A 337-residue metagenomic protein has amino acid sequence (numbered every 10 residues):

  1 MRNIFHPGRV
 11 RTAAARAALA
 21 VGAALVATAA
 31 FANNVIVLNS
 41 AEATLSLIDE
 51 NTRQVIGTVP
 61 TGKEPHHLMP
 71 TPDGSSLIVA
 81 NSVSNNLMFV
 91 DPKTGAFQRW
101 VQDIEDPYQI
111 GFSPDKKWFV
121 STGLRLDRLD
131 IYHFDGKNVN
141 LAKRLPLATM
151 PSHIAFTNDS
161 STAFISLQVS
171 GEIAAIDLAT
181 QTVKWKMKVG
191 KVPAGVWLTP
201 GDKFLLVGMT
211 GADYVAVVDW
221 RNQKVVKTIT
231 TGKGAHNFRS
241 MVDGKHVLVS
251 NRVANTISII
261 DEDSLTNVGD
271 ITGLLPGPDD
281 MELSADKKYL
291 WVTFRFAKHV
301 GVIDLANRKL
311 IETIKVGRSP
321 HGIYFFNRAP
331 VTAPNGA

Functional and structural regions predicted by a protein language model:
R2-F31: Gram-negative bacterial Sec-dependent N-terminal signal peptides
G22-A337: Predominantly soluble domains enriched in secretory-pathway, periplasmic, or organellar proteins
